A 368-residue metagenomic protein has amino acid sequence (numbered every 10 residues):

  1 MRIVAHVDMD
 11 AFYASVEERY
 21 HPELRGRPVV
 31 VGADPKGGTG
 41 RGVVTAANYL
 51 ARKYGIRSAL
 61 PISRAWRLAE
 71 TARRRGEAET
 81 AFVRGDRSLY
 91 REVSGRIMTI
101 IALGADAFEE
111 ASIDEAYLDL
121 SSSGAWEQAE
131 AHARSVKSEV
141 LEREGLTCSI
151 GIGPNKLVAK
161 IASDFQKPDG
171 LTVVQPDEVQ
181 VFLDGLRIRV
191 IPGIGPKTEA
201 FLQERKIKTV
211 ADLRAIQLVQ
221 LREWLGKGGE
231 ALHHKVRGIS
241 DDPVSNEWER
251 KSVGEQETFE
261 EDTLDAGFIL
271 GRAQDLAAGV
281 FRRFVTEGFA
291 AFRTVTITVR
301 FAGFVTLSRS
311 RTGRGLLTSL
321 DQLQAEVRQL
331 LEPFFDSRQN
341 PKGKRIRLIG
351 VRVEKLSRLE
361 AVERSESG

Functional and structural regions predicted by a protein language model:
M1-I113, Y117: Residues that scaffold, gate, or flank divalent-cation-dependent active/transport sites
H6, V190, T198-L348, L356-R364: DNA-contacting surface of Y-family translesion DNA polymerases
V16-E18, G42-T45, V158-Q166, E204 (+1 more regions): Short acidic, glycine/serine/threonine-rich loops at helix termini
A116-S122, T306-R311: Short, hydrophobic beta-strand segments
A125-A131, S319-Q322: Short, conserved charged micro-motifs
E127-R187: Long, highly charged, low-complexity intrinsically disordered interaction regions that mediate electrostatic DNA/RNA
